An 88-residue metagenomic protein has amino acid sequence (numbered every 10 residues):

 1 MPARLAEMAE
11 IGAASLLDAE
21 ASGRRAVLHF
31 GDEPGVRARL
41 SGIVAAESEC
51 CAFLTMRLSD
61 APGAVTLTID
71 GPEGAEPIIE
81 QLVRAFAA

Functional and structural regions predicted by a protein language model:
M1-I11, P34-E49: Short amphipathic alpha-helix segments
M1-R24, F53, A75-A88: Long, contiguous binding/interaction regions
E20-F30, T66-G71: Short glycine-/aliphatic-rich beta-strand segments at the starts of folded cytosolic domains
E33-G35, P72-A75: Helix N-cap motif at beta-to-alpha junctions
A38, V65-T66, E76-I78: Short active-site-adjacent helix-start/loop capping segments
L40-V44, G71, E80-R84: Surface-exposed beta-strand edges and their flanking turn/coil or helix-capping segments
L58-T68: Short proline/glycine- and acidic-rich turn/helix-capping motifs at secondary-structure junctions
